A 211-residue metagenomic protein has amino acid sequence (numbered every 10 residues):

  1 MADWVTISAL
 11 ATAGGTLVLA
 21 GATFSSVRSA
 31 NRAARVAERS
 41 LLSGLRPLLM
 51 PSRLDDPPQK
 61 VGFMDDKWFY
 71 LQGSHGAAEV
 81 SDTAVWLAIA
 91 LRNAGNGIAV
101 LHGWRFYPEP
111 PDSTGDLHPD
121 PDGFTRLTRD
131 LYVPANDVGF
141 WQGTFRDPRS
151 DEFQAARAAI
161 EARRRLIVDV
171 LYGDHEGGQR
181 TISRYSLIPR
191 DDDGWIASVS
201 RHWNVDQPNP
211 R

Functional and structural regions predicted by a protein language model:
A2-D3, R28-R211: Amphipathic alpha-helical "stem/stalk" segments
A2-R28: Single-pass membrane-anchoring alpha-helices
